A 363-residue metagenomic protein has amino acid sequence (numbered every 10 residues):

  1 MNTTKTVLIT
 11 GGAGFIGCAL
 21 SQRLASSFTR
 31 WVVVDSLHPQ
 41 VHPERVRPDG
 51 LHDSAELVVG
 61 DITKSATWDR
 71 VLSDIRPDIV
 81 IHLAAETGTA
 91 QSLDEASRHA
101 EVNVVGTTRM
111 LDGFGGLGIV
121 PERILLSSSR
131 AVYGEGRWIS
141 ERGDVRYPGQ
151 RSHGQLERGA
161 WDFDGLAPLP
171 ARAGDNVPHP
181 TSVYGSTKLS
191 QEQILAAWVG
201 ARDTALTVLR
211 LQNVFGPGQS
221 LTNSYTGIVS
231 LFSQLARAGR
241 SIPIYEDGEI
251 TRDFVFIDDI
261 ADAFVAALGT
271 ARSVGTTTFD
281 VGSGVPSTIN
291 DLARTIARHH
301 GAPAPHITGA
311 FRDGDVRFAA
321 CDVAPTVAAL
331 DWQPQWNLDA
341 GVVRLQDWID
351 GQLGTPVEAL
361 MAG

Functional and structural regions predicted by a protein language model:
M1-L211: N-terminal Rossmann-like NAD(P)+-binding domain of SDR-like oxidoreductases, especially those catalyzing
T10, E101-V104, Y184-G185, T222 (+5 more regions): Short, solvent-exposed loop/helix junctions and linker helices that flank or host conserved functional motifs
A25, L72, L111-G115, A196 (+5 more regions): A structural alpha-helix within SAM-dependent methyltransferase catalytic domains
G60, A236-G363: C-terminal substrate-binding subdomain of Rossmann-fold SDR/epimerase-dehydratase oxidoreductases
A85-Q91, S129-V132, N213-Q219, E249 (+2 more regions): Active-site proximal helix/loop that lines the substrate pocket of Rossmann-like NAD(P)-dependent oxidoreductase domains
S92, F163-S182, L206, R210-L221 (+2 more regions): A conserved pocket-lining segment of Rossmann-fold NAD(P)-dependent short-chain dehydrogenase/reductase
T107-T108, L189-A196, V229-S233, D262 (+1 more regions): Conserved active-site helix of classical SDR/Rossmann-fold NAD(P)-dependent CH-OH oxidoreductases
